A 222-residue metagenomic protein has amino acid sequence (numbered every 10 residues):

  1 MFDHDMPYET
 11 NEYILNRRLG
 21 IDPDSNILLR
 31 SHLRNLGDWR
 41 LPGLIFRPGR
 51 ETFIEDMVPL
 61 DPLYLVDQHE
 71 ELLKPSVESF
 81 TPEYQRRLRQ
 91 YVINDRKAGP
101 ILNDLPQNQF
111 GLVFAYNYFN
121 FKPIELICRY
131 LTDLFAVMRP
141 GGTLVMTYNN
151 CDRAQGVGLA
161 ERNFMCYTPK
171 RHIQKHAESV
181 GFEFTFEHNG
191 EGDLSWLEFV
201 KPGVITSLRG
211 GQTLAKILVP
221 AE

Functional and structural regions predicted by a protein language model:
M1-D104, K122-C128, D133, T143-E222: Class I (Rossmann-like) S-adenosyl-L-methionine-dependent methyltransferase catalytic domain, capturing the SAM-binding
F114: A conserved beta-strand element that flanks and buttresses the S-adenosyl-L-methionine
Y118: Hydrophobic adenine-recognition pocket in adenosine-nucleotide-binding enzymes
